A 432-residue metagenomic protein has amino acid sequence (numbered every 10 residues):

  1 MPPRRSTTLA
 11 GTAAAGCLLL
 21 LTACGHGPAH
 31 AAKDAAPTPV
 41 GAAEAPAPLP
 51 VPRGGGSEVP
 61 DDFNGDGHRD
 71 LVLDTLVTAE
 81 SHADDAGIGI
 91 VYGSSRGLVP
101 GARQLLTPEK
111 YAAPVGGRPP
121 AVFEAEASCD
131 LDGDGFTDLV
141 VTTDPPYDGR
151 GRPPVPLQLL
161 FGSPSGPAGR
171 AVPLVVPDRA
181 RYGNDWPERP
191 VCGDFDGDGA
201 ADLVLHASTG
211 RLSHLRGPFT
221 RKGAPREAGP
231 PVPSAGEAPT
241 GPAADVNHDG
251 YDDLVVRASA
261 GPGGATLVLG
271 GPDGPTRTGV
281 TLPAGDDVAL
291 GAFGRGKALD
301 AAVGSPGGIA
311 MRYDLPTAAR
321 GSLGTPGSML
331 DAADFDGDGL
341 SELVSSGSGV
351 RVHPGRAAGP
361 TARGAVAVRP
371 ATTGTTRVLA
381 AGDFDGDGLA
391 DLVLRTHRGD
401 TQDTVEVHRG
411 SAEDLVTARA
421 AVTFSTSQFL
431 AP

Functional and structural regions predicted by a protein language model:
P2-P432: Beta-propeller-forming repeat regions
